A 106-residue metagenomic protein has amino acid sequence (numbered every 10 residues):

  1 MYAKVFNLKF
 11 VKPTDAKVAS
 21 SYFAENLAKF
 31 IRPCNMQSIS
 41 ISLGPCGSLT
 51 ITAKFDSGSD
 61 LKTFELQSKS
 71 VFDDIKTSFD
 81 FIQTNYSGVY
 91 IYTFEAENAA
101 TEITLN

Functional and structural regions predicted by a protein language model:
M1-L49, K54-S70, Q83-N106: Short S/T/G/P-rich N-terminal loop/turn motif that feeds into the first structured element of a domain
F72-F79: Outer-membrane beta-barrel domain signature
